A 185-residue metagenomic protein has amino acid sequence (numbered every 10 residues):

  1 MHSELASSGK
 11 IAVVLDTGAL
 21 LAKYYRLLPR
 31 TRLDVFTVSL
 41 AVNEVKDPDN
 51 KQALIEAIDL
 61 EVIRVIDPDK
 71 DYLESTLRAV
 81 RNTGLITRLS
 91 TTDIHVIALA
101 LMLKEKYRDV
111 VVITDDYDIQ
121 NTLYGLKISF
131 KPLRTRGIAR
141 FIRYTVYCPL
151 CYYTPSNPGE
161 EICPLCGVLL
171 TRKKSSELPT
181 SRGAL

Functional and structural regions predicted by a protein language model:
M1-L15, A19-V110, D118-L185: Feature 3881 marks metal-assisted phosphotransfer/nuclease machinery and their flanking interaction elements
